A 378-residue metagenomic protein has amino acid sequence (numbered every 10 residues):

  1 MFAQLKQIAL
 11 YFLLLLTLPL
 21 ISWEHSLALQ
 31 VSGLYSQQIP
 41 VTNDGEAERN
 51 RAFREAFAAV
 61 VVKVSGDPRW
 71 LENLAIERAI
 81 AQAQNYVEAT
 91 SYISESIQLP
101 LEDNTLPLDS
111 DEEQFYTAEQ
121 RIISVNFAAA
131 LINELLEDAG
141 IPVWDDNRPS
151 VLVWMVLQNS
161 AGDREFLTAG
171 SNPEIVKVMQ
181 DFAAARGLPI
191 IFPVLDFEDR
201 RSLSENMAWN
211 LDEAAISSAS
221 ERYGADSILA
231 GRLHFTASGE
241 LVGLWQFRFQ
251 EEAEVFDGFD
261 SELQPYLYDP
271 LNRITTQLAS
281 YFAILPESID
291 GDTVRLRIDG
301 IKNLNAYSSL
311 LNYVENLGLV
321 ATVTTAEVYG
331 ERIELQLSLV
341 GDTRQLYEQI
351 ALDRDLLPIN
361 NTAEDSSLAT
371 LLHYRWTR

Functional and structural regions predicted by a protein language model:
F2-F12: Bacterial N-terminal signal peptides that target proteins for export
Y11-I21: Bacterial N-terminal signal peptides
V31-T42, L131, S220-Y268, Q345-Y347 (+1 more regions): Amphipathic beta-strand/beta-sheet edge segments enriched in Tyr/Trp
F53-A79, N147-P149, V153-W209, L310-L335 (+1 more regions): N-terminal segment of the mature soluble domain
N73-L157, T168-A169: Signal peptide-directed extracytoplasmic domains
Y86-S96, I191-V194, A208-E240, E327 (+1 more regions): A short, hydrophobic beta-strand-centered structural micro-motif
R148-S150, V156-D163, Q180, V255-S261 (+1 more regions): Acidic, glycine-rich low-complexity/disordered segments
D257-L263, F282, D290-R378: C-terminal soluble interaction/assembly domains
